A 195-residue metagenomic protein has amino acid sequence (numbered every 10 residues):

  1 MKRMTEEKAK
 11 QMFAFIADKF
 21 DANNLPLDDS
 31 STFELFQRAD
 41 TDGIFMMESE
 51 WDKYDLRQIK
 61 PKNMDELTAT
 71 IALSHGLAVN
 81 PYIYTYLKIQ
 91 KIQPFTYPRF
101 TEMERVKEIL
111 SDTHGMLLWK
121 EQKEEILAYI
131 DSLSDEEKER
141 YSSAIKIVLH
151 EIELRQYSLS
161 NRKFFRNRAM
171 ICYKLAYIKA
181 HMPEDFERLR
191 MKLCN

Functional and structural regions predicted by a protein language model:
M1-C194: Mg2+-dependent phosphoryl-transfer active-site scaffold
